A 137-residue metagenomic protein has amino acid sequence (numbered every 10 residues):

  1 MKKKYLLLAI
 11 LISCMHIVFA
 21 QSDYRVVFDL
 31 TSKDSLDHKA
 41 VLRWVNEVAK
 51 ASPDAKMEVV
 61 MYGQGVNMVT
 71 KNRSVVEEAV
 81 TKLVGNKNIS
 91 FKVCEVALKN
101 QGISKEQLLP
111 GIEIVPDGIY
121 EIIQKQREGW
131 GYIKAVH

Functional and structural regions predicted by a protein language model:
M1-S22: Bacterial Sec-dependent N-terminal signal peptides
A20-H137: Secreted/extracellular ectodomain signature
